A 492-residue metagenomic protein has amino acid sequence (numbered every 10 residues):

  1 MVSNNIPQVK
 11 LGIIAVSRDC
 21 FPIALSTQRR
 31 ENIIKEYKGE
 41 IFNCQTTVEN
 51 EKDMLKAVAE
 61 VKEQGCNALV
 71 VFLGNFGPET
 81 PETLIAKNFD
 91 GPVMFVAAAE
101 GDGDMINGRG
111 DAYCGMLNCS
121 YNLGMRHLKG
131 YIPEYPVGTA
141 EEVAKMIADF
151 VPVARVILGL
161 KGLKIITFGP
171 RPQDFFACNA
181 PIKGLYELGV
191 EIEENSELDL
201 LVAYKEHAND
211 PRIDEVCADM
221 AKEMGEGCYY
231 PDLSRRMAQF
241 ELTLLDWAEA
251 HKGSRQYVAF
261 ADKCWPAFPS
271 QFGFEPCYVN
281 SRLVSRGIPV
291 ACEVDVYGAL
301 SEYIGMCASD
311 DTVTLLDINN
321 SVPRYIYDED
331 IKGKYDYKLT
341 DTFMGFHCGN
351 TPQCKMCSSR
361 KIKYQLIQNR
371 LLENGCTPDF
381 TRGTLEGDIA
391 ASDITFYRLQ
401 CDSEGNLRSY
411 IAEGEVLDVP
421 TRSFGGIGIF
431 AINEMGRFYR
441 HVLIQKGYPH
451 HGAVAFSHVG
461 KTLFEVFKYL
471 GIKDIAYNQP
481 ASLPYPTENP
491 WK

Functional and structural regions predicted by a protein language model:
V2-Y37: N-terminal basic/disordered segments at the start of proteins
N4, V9-L11, E40-F42, D102-Y229 (+1 more regions): Cap/lid and interdomain-hinge subdomains that line or gate substrate/regulatory clefts in soluble alpha/beta enzymes
M54-C66, T83-I85, T243-G253: Short, well-structured alpha-helical segments in soluble
C66-N75, M94-V96, Y257-D262: Periplasmic-binding protein-like
L84-D111, N118-G124, K129, R282-V294: Short, acidic/small-residue loops that bind anionic groups at enzyme active sites
C217, K222-A308: Long, internal scaffold/assembly segments composed of regular secondary structure
V284-T421: C-terminal catalytic subdomain
Q365-K492: Extended hydrophobic packing segments that form well-structured cores
